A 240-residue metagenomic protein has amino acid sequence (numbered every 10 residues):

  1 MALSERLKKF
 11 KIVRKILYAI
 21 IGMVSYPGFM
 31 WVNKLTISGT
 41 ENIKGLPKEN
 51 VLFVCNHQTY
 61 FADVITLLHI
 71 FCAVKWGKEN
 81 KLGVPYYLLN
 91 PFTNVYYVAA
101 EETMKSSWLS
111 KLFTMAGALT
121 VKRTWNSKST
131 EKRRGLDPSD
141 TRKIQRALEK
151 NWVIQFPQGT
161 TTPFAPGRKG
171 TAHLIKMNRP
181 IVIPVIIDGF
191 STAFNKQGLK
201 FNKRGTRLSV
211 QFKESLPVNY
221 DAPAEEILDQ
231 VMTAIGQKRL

Functional and structural regions predicted by a protein language model:
A2-G39, T66, S107-A116: A transmembrane-helix-recognition feature enriched in membrane-embedded lipid enzymes and envelope glyco-/phospholipid
R14, G28-K34, V98, S129-G135 (+1 more regions): Short, flexible loop segments at the rims of nucleotide/cofactor-binding pockets, characterized by
T36-G39, K105, D137-T141, G167-T171: Amphipathic coiled-coil/heptad-repeat helices and related helical stalk/stem segments that mediate oligomerization
E41-P47, I144-R146: Short amphipathic alpha-helix with an adjacent loop that forms part of the alpha/beta core around
P47-E131: Catalytic core of membrane glycerolipid acyltransferases/transacylases, capturing the structured, soluble-facing
A118-F164: Internal catalytic-core helix/loop-beta-alpha segment that presents or stabilizes conserved functional determinants
A147, Q230, A234-K238: C-terminal alpha-helix
E149-I154, G159-E226: A cross-family acyltransferase "interaction/gating" segment
